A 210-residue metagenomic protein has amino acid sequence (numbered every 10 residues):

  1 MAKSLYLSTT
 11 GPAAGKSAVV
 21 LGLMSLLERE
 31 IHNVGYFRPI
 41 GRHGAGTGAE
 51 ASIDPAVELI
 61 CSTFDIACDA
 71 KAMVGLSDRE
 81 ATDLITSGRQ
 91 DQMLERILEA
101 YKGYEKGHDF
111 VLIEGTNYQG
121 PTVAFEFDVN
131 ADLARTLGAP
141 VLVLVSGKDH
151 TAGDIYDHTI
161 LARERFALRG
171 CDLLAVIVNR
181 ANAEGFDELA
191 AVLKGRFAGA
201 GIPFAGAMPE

Functional and structural regions predicted by a protein language model:
M1-E210: Flexible phosphate-sensing "switch/lid" loops adjacent to ATP/NTP-binding sites across phosphate-transfer
